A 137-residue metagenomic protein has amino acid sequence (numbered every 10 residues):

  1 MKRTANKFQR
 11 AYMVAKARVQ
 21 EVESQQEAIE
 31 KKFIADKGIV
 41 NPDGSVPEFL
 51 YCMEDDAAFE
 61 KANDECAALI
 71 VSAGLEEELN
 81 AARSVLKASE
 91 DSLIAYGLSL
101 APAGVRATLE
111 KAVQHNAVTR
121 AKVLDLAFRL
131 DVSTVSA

Functional and structural regions predicted by a protein language model:
M1-R3, V132-A137: Short intrinsically disordered terminal tails
A5-F8, Y12-I29, D36, V40 (+3 more regions): Long amphipathic alpha-helices with heptad-repeat character, especially coiled-coil-forming segments used
V14-L69, G97: Extended alpha-helical coiled-coil "stalk/arm" regions that act as elongated linkers or oligomerization scaffolds
G44, Y51, R83, A88 (+1 more regions): Intrinsically disordered, low-complexity segments enriched in Ser/Pro/Gly/Ala and basic residues
S92, G97-T108: Acidic, low-complexity intrinsically disordered segments
